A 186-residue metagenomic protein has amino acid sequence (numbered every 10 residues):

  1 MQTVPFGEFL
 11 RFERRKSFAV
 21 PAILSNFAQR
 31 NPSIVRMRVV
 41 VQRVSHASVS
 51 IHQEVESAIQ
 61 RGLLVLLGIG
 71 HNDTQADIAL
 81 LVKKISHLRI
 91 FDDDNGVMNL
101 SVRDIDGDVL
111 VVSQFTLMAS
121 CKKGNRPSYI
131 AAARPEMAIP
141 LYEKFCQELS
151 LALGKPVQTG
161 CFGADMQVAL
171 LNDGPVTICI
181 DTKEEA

Functional and structural regions predicted by a protein language model:
I23-N26, S33: Short, positively charged and aromatic/hydrophobic N-terminal segments
E54-D106, T116-Q147, A152: Compact, glycine-rich, soluble single-domain proteins
D94-V109, Q158-L170: Glycine/charge-rich, flexible interdomain linkers and switch-proximal surface loops that mediate coupling
Y129-A186: Positively charged, low-complexity, intrinsically disordered RNA-binding extensions
